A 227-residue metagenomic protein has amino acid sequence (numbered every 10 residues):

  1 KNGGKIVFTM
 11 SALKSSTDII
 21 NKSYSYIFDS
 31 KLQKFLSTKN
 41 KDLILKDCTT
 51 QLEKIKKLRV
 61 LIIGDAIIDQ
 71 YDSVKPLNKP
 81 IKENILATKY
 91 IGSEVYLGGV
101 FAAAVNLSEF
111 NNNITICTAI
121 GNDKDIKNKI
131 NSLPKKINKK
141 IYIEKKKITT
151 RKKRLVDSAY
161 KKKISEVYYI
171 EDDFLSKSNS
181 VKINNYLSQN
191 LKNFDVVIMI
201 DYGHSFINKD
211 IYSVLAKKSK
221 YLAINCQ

Functional and structural regions predicted by a protein language model:
K1-K34: Active-site cores that bind ATP or allylic diphosphates and position pyrophosphate for catalysis
N21-K82, K89-Q227: Ribokinase/PfkB-type carbohydrate-kinase core domain
